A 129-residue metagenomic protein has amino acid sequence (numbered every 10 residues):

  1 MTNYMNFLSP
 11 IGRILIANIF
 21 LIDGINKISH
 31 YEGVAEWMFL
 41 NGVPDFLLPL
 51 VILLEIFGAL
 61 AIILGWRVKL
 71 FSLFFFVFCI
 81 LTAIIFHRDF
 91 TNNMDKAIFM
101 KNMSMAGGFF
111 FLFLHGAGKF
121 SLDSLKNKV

Functional and structural regions predicted by a protein language model:
M1-S29, E36, D45-L53, F57 (+1 more regions): Extended, low-polarity transmembrane helix blocks
L40-N41: Flexible, solvent-exposed coil segments and beta strand-coil junctions, predominantly the extracellular/periplasmic
